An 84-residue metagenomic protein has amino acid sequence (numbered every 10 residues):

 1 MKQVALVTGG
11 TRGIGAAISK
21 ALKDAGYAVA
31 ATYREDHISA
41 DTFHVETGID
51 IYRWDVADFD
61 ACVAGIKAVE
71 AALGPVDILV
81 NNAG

Functional and structural regions predicted by a protein language model:
V4, T11-G13: Conserved glycine-rich cofactor-binding loop
G10, A83: NAD(P)H cofactor-binding loop motif with strongest signal on the N-terminal glycine-rich segment
L22: Aromatic pocket-lining residues of Rossmann-like dinucleotide-binding sites
A25-D41: Conserved glycine-rich Rossmann-like NAD(P)H-binding loop of the short-chain dehydrogenase/reductase
W54-K67: The beta1-alpha1 cofactor-binding region of Rossmann-like NAD(H)/NADP(H)-dependent oxidoreductases
K67-N81: A glycine-rich helix->loop->beta "capping" turn within Rossmann-like NAD(P)(H)-dependent oxidoreductase domains
